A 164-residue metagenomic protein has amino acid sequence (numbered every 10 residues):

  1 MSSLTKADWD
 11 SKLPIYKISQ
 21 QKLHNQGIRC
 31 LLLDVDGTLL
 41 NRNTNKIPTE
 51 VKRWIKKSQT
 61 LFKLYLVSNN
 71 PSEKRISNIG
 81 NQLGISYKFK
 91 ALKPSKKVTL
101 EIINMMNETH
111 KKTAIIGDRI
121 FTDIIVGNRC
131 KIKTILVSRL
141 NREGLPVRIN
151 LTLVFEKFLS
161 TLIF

Functional and structural regions predicted by a protein language model:
S2-L33, L40, T44-N45, T49-K63 (+3 more regions): Asp-based, Mg2+/Mn2+-dependent phosphohydrolase catalytic module
